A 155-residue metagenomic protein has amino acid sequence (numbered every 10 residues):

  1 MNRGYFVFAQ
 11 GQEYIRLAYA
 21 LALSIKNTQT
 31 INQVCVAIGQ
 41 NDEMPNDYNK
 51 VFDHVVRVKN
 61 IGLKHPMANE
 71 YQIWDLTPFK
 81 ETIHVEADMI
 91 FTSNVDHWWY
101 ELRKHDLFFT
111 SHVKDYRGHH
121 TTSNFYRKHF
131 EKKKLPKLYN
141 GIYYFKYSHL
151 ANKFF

Functional and structural regions predicted by a protein language model:
M1-F155: Glycosyltransferase catalytic domains, chiefly GT-A lineage
